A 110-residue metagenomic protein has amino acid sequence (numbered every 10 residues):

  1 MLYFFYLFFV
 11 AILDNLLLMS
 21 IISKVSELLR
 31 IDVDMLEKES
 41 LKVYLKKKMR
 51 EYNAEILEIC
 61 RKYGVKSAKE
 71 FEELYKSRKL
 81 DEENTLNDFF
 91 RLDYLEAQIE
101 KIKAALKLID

Functional and structural regions predicted by a protein language model:
M1-L18: N-terminal amphipathic/basic-hydrophobic helices that include classical n-h-c signal peptides and signal-anchor
L18-K42: Short, charge-rich amphipathic alpha-helices with coiled-coil/heptad character
V33, S40, K47, L80-E83 (+1 more regions): Primarily heptad-repeat coiled-coil rod domains in cytosolic scaffolding/tethering proteins
L36, K47, K66, I109: Residue-level signal for short amphipathic helical patches enriched in basic/charged and nearby hydrophobic residues
K38, L45-Y52, I56-I59, L92-I102: Amphipathic alpha-helical coiled-coil segments
E58-E82: Short E/K-rich amphipathic alpha-helical oligomerization segments
K101-D110: Long amphipathic alpha-helical coiled-coil segments
